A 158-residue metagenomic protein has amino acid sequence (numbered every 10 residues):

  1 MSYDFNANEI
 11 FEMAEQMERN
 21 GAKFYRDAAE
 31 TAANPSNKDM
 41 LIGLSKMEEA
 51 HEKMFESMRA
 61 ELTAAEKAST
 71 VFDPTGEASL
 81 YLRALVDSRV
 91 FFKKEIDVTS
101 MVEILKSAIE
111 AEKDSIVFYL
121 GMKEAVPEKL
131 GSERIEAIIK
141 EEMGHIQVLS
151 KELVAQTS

Functional and structural regions predicted by a protein language model:
M1-S158: Non-heme di-metal
